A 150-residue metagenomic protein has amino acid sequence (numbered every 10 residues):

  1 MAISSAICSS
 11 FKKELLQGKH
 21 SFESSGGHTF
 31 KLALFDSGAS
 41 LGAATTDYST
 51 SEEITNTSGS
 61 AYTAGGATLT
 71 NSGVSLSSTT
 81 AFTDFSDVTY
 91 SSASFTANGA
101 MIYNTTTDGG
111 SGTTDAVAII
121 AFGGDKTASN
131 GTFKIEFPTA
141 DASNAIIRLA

Functional and structural regions predicted by a protein language model:
M1-N98, T105-A150: Small cysteine-rich, disulfide-bonded extracellular modules of the LU/uPAR three-finger superfamily and closely related
